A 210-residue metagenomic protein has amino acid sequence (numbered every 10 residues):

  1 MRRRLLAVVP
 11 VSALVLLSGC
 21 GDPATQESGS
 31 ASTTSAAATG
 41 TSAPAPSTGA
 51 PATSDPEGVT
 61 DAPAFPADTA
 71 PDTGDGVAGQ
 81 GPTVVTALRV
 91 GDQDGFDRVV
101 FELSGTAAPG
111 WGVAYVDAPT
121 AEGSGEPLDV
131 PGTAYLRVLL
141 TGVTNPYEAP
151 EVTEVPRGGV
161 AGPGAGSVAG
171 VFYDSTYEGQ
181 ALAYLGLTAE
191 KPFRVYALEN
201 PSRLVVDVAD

Functional and structural regions predicted by a protein language model:
M1-V9: Bacterial N-terminal signal peptides that target proteins for export
P10-L14: Hydrophobic helical h-region of N-terminal Sec-dependent signal peptides in bacterial secretory/periplasmic proteins
V15-G19: C-terminal motif of bacterial Sec signal peptides marking the signal peptidase cleavage site
C20-A50: Bacterial lipoprotein signal-peptidase II cleavage site
G21-P23, T48-D210: Signal-peptide-cleaved, periplasmic/extracellular N-terminal interaction regions immediately downstream of the signal
